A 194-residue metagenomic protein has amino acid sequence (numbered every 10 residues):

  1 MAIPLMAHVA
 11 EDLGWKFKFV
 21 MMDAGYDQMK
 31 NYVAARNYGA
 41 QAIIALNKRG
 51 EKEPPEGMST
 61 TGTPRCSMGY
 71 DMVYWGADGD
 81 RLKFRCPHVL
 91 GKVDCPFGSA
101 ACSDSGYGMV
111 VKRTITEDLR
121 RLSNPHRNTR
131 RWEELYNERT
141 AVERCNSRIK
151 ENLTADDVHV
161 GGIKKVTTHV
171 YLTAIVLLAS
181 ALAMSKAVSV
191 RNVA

Functional and structural regions predicted by a protein language model:
M1-L13: Active-site beta-loop-alpha junctions of metal-dependent nucleic acid enzymes, especially the RNase H-like/DDE
A2, F17-Q28, A42, V142-I149 (+1 more regions): Short, conserved catalytic/metal-binding motifs centered on acidic residues
P4, E51-E53, V193: Extended hydrophobic/aromatic segments used for targeting, binding, or gating
M6, M29-A35: Short amphipathic alpha-helical segments and helix-helix/interface helices
D23, K48, I163: Residue-level "edge-of-site" marker
D27, R49, T154: Short, glycine-/Ser/Thr-/acidic-enriched flexible segments
V33-S147: Helix-centered, glycine/charged polyanion-binding patches within enzymatic domains that contact phosphate-containing
N124-A194: Basic, amphipathic alpha-helical segments enriched in Lys/Arg and hydrophobic/aromatic residues
